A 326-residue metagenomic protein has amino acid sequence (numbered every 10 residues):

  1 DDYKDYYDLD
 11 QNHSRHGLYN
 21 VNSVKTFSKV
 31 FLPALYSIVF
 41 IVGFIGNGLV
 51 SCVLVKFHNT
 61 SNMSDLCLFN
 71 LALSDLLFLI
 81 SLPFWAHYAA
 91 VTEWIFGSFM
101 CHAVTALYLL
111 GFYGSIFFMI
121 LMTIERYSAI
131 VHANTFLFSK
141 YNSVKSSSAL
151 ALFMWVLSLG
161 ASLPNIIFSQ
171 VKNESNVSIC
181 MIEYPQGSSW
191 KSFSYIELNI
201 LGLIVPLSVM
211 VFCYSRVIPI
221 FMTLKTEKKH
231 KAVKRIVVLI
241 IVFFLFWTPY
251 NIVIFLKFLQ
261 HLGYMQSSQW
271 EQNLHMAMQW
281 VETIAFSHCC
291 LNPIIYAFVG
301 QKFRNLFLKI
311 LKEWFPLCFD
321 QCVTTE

Functional and structural regions predicted by a protein language model:
D1-I45, Q186, S194-Y195: Extracellular N-terminal segment of 7TM GPCRs
D1-S23, F138, Q266-S268, Q301-E326: Intrinsically disordered regulatory tails of 7TM GPCRs
S14-S23, A89-Y113, V131-H132, F138-A151 (+5 more regions): Loop architecture of class A 7-transmembrane GPCRs
K25-S37, F57-M122, S128-Y141, S189 (+1 more regions): Extracellular TM2-ECL1-early TM3 structural module of rhodopsin-like
S28-F57, S74, S208-Y214: First transmembrane helix
F40, N70-L82, A151-S162, N199-L207 (+2 more regions): Alpha-helical transmembrane segments of multi-pass membrane proteins
C67, M119, S147-L152, I196-E197 (+2 more regions): Hydrophobic alpha-helical transmembrane segments
V242-T248, I252-I254, M276-E326: Seventh transmembrane helix
